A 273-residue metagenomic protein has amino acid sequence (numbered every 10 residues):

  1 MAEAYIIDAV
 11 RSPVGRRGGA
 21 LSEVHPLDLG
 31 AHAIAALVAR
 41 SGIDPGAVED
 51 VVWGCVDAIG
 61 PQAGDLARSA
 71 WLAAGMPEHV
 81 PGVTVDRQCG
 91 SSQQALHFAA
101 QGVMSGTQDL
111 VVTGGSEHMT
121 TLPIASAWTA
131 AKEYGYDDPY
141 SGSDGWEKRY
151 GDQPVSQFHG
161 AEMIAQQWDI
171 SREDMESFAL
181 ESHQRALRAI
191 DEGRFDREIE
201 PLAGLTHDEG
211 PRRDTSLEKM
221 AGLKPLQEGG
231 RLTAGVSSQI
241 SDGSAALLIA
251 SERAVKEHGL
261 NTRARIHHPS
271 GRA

Functional and structural regions predicted by a protein language model:
M1-A74, E78-P81, C89, M163-R172 (+2 more regions): Conserved active-site "lid/cap" helical segment
A2-D8, A67-G75, A130, Y134-Y136 (+2 more regions): Acidic-glycine-rich active-site phosphate/pyrophosphate-binding loop
R11-S12, S22-L27, A31-H32, R40 (+2 more regions): N-terminal extracellular/periplasmic Venus flytrap/periplasmic-binding protein-like
G46-G54, P81-D86, V111-S116, D174-E181 (+2 more regions): Beta-strand segments within the central parallel beta-sheet cores of soluble alpha/beta enzyme folds
C55-D109, G151-Q157, D214-Q239: Conserved catalytic cysteine-centered active-site region of acyl-thioester-dependent Claisen-condensing enzymes
R87-E117, A165-R194, A246-A254: Active-site-proximal alpha-helical scaffold in enzymes
L110-M163, Q167: Flexible glycine-/small-residue-enriched beta->alpha junction loops that bind anionic phosphate/pyrophosphate groups
